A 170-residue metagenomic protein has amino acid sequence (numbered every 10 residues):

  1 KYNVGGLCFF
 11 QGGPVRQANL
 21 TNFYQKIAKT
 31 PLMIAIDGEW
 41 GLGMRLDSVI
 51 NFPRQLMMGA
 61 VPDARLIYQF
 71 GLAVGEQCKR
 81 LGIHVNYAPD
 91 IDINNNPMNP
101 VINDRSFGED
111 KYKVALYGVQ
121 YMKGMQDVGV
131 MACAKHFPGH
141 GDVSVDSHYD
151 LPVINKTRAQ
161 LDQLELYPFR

Functional and structural regions predicted by a protein language model:
Y2-V114, H136, G141-N155: Enzymes and membrane/adaptor proteins characterized by extended Gly/Ser/Thr/Asp/Glu-rich, aromatic-dotted
H84, V114-M125: Helix-rich catalytic cores of soluble enzyme domains
K113, Y117, L161-L164: Short, contiguous, pocket-lining structural segments that sit at or immediately flank catalytic/ligand-binding sites
M122-H136, S144, Q160, L164-R170: Phosphate/pyrophosphate-binding betaalpha-module
